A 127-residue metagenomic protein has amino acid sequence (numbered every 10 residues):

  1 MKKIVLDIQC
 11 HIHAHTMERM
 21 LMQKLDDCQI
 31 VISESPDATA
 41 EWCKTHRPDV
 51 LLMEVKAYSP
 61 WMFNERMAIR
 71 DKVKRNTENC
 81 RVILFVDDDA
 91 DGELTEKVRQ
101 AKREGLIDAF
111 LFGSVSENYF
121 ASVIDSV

Functional and structural regions predicted by a protein language model:
M1-I4: Extreme N-terminal starter segment of soluble prokaryotic enzymes
L6-I8, S33, L51: Conserved sequence signature across two-component system core domains
Q9, V86-S126: Output/docking surface of receiver
H11-S33: Two-component/phosphorelay signaling modules centered on CheY-like receiver
E34-V50, Y58-P60: Acidic, metal-coordinating helix/loop segments flanking the phosphotransfer/catalytic sites of two-component signaling
K44-H46, K72-N79: Conserved phosphotransfer cores of two-component systems
L51, V82, A109-F110: Two-component signal transduction core modules
L51-N76, V86-D89, E93-K97: Conserved phosphotransfer microenvironments
